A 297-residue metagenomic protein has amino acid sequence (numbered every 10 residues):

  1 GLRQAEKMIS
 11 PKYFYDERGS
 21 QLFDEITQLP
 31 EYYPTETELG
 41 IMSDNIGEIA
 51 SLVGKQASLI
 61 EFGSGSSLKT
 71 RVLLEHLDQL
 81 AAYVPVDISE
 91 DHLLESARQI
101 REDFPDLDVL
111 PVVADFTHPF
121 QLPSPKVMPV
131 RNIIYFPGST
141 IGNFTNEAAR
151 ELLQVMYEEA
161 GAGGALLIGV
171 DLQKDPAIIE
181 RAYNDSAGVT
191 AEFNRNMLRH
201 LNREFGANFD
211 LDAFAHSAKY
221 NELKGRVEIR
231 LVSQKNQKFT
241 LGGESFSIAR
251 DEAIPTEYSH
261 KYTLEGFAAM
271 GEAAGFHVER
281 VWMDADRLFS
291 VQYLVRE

Functional and structural regions predicted by a protein language model:
E6-V53: Class I SAM-dependent methyltransferase Rossmann-like catalytic core, especially the SAM/SAH-binding loop
Q56-G65: Conserved class I S-adenosyl-L-methionine
S66-Q79: Conserved SAM-binding loop of SAM-dependent methyltransferases across substrates and taxa, primarily the Class I
V86-E90: Conserved SAM/SAH-binding beta-strand->alpha-helix loop
R150-A162: A short glycine-rich, Lys/Arg-flanked "PGG" loop and its adjoining helix->strand segment in the class I
E159-Q173: Conserved beta-strand signature within the Rossmann-like core of class I S-adenosyl-L-methionine
I178-H260, L264, A268-A274: Substrate-binding/catalytic lobe of Class I Rossmann-like enzymes that use SAM or dcSAM, i.e., the mid-to-C-terminal
L231-Q234, D284-E297: Core SAM-dependent methyltransferase catalytic element
